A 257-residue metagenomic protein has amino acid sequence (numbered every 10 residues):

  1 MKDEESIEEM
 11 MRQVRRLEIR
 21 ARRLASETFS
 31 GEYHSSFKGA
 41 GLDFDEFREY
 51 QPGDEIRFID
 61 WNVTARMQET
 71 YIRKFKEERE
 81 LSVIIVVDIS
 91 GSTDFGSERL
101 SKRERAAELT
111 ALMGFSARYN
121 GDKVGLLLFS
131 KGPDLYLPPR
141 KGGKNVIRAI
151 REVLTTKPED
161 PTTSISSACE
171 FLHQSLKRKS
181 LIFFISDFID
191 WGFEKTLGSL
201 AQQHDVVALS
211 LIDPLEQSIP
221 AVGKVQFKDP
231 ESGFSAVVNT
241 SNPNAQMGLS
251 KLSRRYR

Functional and structural regions predicted by a protein language model:
M1-S36, L42, E46, D54-E55 (+3 more regions): Von Willebrand factor type A / integrin I
R12-I85, I89-S97: Acidic, polar low-complexity linker/tail segments
W61, V87-S90, L126, L172 (+2 more regions): DG-centered beta-turn motif at the end of beta-strands
K76, T93-K123: …and closely analogous acidic/polar surface helices at protein-protein or active-site interfaces in A-domain-like
E80-L81, G121-D122, K179-S180, Q202-D205: Short glycine-/polar-rich loops that comprise or flank the Walker A/P-loop and associated switch/sensor motifs
S90-D94, K131-D134, P243-A245: A short, flexible beta-alpha/helix-coil linker loop
K123-E152: Short beta-strand-loop
N145-S180, G192, D213: Von Willebrand factor
